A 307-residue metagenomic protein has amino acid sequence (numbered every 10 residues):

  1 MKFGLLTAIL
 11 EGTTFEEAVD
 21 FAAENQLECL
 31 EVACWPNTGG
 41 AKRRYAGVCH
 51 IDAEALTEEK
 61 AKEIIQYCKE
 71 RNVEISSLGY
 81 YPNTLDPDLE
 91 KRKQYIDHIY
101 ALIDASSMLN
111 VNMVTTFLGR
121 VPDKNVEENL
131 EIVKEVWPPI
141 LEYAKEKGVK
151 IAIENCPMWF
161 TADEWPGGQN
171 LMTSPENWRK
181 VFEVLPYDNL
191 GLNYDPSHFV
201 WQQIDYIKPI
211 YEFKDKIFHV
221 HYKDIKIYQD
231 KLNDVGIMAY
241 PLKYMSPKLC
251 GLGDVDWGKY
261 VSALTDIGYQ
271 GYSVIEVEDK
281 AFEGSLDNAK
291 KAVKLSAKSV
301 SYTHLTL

Functional and structural regions predicted by a protein language model:
M1-G4: Extreme N-terminal starter segment of soluble prokaryotic enzymes
L6-L10, A33-N37, Y80-N83, G119-V121 (+4 more regions): Active-site beta-loop-alpha junctions enriched in small/polar residues
E17, K62-S77, N83-G191, W201 (+2 more regions): Active-site acidic/histidine proton-transfer and metal-coordination neighborhood in alpha/beta enzyme cores
A18, A41-A55, D163-P175, R179 (+2 more regions): Gly/Pro-rich active-site loop or hairpin
A18-N37, N110: Catalytic domains of carbohydrate-active enzymes, especially glycoside hydrolases
A22, L30, C68, S106 (+4 more regions): Conserved, mostly hydrophobic/aromatic
L27, V73, S106, V111 (+2 more regions): A structural motif
T303-L307: Conserved small/polar residues in nucleotide/adenosyl-binding loops
